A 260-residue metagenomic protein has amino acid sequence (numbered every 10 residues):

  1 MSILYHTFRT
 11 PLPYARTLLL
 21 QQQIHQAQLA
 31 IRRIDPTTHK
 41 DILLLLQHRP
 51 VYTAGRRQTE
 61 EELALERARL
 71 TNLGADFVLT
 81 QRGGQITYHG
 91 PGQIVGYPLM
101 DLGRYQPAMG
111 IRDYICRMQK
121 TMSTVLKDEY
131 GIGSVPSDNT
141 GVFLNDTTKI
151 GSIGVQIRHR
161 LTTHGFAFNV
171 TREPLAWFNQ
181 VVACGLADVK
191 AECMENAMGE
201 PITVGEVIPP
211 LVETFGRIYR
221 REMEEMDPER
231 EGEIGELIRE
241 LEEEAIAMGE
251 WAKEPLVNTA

Functional and structural regions predicted by a protein language model:
M1-I150, E243-A260: N-terminal lobe of the biotin/lipoate ligase/transferase fold
L4-R9, L102-I150, Q156-A260: Long, positively charged amphipathic alpha-helical accessory segments at protein N-termini or as interdomain linkers
